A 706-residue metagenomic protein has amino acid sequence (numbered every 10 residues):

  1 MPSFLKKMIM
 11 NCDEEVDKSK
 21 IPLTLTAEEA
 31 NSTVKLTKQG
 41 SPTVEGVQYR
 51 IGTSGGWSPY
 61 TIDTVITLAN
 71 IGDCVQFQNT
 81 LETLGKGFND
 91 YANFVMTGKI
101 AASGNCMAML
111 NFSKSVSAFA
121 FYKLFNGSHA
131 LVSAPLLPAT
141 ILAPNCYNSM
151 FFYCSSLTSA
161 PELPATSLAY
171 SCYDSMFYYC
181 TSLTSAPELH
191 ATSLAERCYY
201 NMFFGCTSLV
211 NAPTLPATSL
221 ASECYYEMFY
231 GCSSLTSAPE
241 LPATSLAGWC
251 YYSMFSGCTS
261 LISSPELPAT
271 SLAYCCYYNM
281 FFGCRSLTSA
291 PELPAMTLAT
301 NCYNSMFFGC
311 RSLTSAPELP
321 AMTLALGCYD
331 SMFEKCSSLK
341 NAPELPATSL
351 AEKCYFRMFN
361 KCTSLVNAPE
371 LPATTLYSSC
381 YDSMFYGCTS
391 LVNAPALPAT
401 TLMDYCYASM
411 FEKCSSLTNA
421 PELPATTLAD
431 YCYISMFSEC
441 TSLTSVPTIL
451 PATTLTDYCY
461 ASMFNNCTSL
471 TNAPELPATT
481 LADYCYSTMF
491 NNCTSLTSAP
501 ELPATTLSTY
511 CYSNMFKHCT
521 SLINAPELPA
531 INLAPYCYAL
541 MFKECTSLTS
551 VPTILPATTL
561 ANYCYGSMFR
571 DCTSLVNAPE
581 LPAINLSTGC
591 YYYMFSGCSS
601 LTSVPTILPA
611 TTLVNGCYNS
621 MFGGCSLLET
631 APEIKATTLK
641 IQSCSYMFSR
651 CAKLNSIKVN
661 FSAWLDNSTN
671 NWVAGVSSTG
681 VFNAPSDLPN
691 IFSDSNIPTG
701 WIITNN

Functional and structural regions predicted by a protein language model:
F4-N706: Solvent-exposed loop and capping/linker segments of extracellular ligand-binding repeat ectodomains
